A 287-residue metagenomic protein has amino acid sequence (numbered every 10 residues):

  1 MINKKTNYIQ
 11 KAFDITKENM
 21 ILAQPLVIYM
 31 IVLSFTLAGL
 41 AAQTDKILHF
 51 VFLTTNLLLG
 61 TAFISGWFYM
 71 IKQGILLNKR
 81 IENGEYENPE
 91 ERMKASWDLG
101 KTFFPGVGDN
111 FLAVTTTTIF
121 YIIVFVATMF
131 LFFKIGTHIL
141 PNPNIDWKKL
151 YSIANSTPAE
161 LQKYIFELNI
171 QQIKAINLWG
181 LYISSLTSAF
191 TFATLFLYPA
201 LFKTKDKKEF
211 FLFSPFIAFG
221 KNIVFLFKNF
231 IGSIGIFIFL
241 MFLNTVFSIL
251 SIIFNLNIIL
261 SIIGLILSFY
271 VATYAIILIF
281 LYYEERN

Functional and structural regions predicted by a protein language model:
M1-N287: Hydrophobic alpha-helical membrane segments
